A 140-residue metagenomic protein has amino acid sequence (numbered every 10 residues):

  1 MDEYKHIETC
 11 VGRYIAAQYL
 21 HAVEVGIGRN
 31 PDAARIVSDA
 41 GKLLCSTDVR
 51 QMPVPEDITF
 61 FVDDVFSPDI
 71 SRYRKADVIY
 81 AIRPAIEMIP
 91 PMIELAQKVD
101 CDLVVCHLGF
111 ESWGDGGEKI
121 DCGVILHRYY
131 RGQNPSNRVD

Functional and structural regions predicted by a protein language model:
M1-Y19: S-adenosyl-L-methionine
Y19-R29: Conserved class I S-adenosyl-L-methionine
R29-A40: Conserved SAM-binding loop of SAM-dependent methyltransferases across substrates and taxa, primarily the Class I
L43-D48: Conserved SAM-binding motif I beta-strand of class I
E56-P68: Conserved SAM-binding strand-loop segment of SAM-dependent methyltransferases
I70-V78: A short acidic, Gly/Pro-enriched loop at the edge of an enzyme's catalytic core that lines a small-molecule cofactor
E87-D140: C-terminal substrate-binding/active-site "lid" region of AdoMet-derived donor-dependent transferases
